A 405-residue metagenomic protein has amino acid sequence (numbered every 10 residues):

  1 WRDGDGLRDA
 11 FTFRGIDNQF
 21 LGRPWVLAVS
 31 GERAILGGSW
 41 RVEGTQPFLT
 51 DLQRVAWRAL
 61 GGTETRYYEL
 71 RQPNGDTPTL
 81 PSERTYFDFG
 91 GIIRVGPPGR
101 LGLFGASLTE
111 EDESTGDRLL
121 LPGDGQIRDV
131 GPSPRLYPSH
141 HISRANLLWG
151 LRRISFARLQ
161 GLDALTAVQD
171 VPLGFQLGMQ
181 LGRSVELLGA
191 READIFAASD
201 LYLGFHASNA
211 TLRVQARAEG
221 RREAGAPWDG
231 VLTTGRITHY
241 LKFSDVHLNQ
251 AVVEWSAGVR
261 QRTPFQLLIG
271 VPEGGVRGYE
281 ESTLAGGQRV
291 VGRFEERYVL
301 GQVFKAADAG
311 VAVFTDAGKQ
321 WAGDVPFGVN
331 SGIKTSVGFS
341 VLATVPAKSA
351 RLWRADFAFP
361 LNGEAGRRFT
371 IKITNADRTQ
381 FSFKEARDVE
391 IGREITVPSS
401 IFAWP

Functional and structural regions predicted by a protein language model:
W1-G4, S30-E32, N74-L80, P132-P138 (+5 more regions): Outer-membrane beta-barrel domain signature
G4-L7, A34-L36, L49, G62-Y68 (+10 more regions): Structural signature of outer-membrane beta-barrel domains
D9-L21, W40-D51, A59, F87-R94 (+6 more regions): Feature captures outer-membrane beta-barrel proteins of Gram-negative bacteria and organelles
A10-R14, S39-T45, W57-L60, Y68-D76 (+7 more regions): Outer-membrane beta-barrel translocator domains and adjoining extracellular loop/strand segments of Gram-negative
N18-R118, P132: Transmembrane beta-barrel wall of Gram-negative outer-membrane proteins
F20-L27, G37, D51-W57, R66-E69 (+7 more regions): Repeated loop/turn-to-beta-strand initiation elements of outer-membrane beta-barrel proteins
G38-W40, T63-T65, E83-F87, L108-S114 (+7 more regions): Transmembrane beta-barrel architecture of outer-membrane proteins
Q176-P405: C-terminal transmembrane beta-barrel domains of outer membrane proteins
